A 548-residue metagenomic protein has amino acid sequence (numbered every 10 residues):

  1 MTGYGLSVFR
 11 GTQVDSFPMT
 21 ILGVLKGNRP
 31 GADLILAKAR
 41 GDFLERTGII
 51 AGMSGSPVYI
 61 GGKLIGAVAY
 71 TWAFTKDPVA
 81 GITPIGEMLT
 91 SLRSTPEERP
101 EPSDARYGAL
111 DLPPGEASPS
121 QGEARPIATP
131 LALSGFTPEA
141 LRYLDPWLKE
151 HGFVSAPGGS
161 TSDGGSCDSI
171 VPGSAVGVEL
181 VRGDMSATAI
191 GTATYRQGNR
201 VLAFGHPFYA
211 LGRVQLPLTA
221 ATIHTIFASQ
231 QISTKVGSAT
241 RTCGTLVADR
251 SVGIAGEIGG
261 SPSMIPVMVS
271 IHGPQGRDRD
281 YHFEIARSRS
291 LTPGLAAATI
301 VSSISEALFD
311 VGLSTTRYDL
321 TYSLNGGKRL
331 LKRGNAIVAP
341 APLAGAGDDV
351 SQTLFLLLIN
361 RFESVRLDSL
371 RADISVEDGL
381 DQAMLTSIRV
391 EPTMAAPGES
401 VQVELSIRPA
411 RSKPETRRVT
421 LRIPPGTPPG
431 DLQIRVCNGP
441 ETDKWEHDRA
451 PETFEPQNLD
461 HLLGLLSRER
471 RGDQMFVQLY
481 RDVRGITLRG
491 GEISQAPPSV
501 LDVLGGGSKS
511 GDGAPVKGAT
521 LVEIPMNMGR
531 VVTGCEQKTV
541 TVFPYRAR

Functional and structural regions predicted by a protein language model:
M1-R548: Terminal presequence/propeptide segments associated with secretion/organelle targeting and zymogen/polyprotein
